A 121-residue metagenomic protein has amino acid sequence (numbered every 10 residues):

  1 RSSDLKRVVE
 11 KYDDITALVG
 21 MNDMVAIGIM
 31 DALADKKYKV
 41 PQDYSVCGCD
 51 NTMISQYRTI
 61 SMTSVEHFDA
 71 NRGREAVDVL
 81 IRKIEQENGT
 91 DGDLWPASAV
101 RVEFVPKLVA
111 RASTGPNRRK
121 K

Functional and structural regions predicted by a protein language model:
R1, K6-K120: Flexible loop/turn connectors
